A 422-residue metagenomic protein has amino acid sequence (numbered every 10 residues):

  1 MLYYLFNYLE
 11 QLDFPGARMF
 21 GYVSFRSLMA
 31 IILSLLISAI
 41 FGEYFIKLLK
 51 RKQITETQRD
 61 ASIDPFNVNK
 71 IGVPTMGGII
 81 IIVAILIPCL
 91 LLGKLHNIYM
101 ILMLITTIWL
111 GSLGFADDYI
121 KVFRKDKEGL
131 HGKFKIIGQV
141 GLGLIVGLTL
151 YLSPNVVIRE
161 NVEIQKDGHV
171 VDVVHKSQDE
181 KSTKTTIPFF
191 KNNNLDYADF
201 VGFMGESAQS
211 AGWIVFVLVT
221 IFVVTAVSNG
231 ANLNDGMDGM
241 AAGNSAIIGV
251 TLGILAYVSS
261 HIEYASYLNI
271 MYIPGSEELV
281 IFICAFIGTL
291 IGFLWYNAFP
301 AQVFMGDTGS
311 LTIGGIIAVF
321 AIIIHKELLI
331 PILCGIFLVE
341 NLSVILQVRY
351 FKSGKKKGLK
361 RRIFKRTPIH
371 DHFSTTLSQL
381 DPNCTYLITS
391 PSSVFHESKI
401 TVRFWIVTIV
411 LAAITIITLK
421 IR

Functional and structural regions predicted by a protein language model:
L2-Y44, V83-S112, L144-T185, K191 (+1 more regions): Alpha-helical transmembrane segments
E43-A61: Membrane-interface helix-loop junction between the first two transmembrane segments
L49, Y119-E128, Q302: Membrane-interfacial helix termini and the short, flexible loops that connect transmembrane helices in multi-pass
R59-V73, K127-G138: Juxtamembrane helix-capping/reentrant segments at transmembrane boundaries
A61-K70, K125, V201-Q209, S266-P274 (+1 more regions): Short juxtamembrane and helix-loop transition motifs at transmembrane-helix boundaries in membrane proteins
H96-L104, F123-G138: Membrane-interfacial loop-to-helix junctions in multi-pass inner-membrane proteins
E180-A208: P-loop potassium selectivity filter motif centered on the GYG triad
